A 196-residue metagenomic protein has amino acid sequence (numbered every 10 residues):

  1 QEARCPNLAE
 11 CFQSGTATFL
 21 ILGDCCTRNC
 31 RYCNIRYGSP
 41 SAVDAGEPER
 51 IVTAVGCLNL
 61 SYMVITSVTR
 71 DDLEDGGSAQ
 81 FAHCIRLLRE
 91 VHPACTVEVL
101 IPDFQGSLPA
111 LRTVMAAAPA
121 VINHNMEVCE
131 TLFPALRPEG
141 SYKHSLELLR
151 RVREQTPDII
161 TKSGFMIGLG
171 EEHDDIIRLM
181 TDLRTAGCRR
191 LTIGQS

Functional and structural regions predicted by a protein language model:
Q1-F12: An N-cap/entry alpha-helix motif that binds or orients negatively charged groups
S14-V121, M126-L132, S141-D158, S163 (+2 more regions): Conserved Radical SAM active-site core
R137: Glycosyltransferase donor-binding loop in the core domain
D158, C188-Q195: Helical hairpin unit composed of two closely spaced alpha helices linked by a short loop
